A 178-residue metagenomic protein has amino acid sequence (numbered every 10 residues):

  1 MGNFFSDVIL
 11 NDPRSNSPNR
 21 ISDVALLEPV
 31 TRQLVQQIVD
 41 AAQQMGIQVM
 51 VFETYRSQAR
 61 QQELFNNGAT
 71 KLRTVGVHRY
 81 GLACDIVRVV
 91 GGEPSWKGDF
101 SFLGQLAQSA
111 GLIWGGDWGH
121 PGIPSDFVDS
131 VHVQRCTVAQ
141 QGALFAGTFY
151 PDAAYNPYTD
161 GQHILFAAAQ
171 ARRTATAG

Functional and structural regions predicted by a protein language model:
M1-R14, N66-L82: Short, composition-biased local secondary-structure segments
G2-M50: Active-site acidic/histidine clusters and adjacent loop/turn architecture that either coordinate catalytic ions
R14, T31, A59, G68 (+3 more regions): Solvent-exposed, flexible loop/coil residues
P29-R32, Y55-Q58, Y80: Alpha-helix initiation and capping sites
T31, E53, S95-K97: Charged, low-complexity surface patches
V39-G68, G115: Extended, low-complexity, intrinsically disordered C-terminal regulatory tails of eukaryotic serine/threonine kinases
K71-G178: Catalytic cores and adjacent binding grooves of peptidoglycan-active enzymes
